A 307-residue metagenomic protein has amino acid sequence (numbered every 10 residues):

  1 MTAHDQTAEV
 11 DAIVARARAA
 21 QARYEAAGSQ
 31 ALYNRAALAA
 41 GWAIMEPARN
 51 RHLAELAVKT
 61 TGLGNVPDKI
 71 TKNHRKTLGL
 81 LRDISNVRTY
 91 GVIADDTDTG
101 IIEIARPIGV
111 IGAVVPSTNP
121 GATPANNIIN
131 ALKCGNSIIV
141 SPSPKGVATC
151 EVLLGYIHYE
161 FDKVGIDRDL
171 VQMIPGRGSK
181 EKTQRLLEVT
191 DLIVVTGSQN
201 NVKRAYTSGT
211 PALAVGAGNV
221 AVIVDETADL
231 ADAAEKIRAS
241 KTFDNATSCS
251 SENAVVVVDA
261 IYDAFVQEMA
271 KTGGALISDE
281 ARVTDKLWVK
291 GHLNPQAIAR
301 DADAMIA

Functional and structural regions predicted by a protein language model:
M1-I101, N130, K271: N-terminal Rossmann-like NAD(P)+-binding subdomain of aldehyde/semialdehyde dehydrogenases
A3-Q6, V10-A17, S29-Q30, A37 (+15 more regions): Generic structural signal for well-ordered, non-membrane alpha-helical segments in soluble metabolic enzymes
H4, V10, A125, Q199-A307: ALDH superfamily catalytic-core signature
V14, R18-Q21, E25, A37-A48 (+10 more regions): Structural signal for hydrophobic packing residues in well-ordered secondary-structure cores of soluble enzyme domains
A26-L32, N50-A54, D167-L170, N245-C249 (+1 more regions): Flexible, glycine/charged-enriched surface loops at secondary-structure junctions
A39-A43, K145-G146, I174-P175, E252-V257: Conserved short loop/turn motifs at secondary-structure junctions
T77-L80, K180-R185, L287-L293: Short, solvent-exposed polar/charged micro-motifs at secondary-structure junctions
T89-D232: Rossmann-like NAD(P) dinucleotide-binding subdomain of oxidoreductase/dehydrogenase enzymes
